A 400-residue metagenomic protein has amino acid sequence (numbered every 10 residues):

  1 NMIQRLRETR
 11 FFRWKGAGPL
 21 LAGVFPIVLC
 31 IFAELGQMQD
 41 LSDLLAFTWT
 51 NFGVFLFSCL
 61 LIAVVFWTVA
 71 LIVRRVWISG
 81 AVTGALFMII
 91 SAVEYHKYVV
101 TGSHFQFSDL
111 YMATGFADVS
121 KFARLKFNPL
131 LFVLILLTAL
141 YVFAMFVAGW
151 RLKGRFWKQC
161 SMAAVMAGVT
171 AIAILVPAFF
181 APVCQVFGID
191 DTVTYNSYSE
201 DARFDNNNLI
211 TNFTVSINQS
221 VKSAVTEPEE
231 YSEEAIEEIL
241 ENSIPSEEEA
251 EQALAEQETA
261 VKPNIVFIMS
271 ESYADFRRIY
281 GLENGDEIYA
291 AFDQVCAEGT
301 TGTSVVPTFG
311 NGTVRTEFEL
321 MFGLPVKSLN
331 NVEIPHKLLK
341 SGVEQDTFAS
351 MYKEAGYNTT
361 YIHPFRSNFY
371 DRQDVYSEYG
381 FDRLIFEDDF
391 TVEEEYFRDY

Functional and structural regions predicted by a protein language model:
M2-D205: Transmembrane and membrane-interface helices of multi-pass, inner-membrane envelope-modifying transferases
A181-Y400: Soluble catalytic regions of membrane-associated enzymes that act on cell-envelope and secretory-pathway components
